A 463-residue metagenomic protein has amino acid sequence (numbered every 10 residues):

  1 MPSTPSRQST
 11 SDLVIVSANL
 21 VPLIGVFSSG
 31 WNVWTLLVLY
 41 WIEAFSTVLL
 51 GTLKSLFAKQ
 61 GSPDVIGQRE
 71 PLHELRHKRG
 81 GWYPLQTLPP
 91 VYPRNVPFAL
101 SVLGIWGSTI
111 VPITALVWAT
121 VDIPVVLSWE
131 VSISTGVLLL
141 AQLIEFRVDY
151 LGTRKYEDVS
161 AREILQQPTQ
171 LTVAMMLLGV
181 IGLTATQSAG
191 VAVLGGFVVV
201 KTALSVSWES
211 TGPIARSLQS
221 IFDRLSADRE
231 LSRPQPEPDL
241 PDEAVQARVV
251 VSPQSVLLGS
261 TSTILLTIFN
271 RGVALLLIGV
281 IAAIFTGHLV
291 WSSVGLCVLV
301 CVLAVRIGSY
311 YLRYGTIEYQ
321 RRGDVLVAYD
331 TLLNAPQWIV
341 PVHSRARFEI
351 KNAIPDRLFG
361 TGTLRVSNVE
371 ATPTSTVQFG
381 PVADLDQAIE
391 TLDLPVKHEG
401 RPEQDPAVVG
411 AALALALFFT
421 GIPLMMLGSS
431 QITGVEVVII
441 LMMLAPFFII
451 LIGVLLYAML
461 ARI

Functional and structural regions predicted by a protein language model:
M1-L13, V159-Q166, I264-L265: Short, amphipathic, aromatic/basic-enriched membrane-interface segments that mark the entry/exit of transmembrane
W34-E43, D122-Q142, G196, C297-C301: Alpha-helical transmembrane segments
W41-P89, I317-T331: Membrane-interface amphipathic/juxtamembrane segments adjacent to transmembrane helices
L56-D64, L143-D158, V199, A203-S226 (+2 more regions): Juxtamembrane/interface segments at transmembrane-helix termini
V96-S160, T374-G380, E390-D393: Membrane-proximal helix-loop-helix units in multi-pass membrane proteins
V111, Q167-Q187, G421-G428: Hydrophobic alpha-helical transmembrane segments in multi-pass integral membrane proteins
V148-M175, E399-A414: Membrane-helix boundary/juxtamembrane motif in polytopic membrane proteins
F222-I463: N-terminal basic, Ser/Thr-rich segments that initiate or prime the first beta/alpha elements at protein or domain
